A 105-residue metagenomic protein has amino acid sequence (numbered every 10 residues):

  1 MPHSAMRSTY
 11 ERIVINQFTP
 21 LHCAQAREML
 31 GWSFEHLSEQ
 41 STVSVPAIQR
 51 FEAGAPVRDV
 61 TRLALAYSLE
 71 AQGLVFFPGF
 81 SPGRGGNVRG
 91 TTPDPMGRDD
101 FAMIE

Functional and structural regions predicted by a protein language model:
P2-E28: A short, Lys/Arg-rich alpha-helix, primarily the initiator
L21-H36, D94-P95: Short basic helix-loop element that most often maps to the first helix and adjoining turn of HTH DNA-binding modules
Q25, E39, R50, Y67: DNA-binding alpha-helical recognition surfaces that contact promoter or target DNA
W32, V43, L74: Short glycine/serine/threonine/alanine-rich loop segments
H36, A47, T61: Residues in the helix-turn-helix
T42-V57: Recognition helix of helix-turn-helix/homeodomain-like DNA-binding domains that insert into the DNA major groove
D59-F77: DNA major-groove recognition helix of helix-turn-helix/homeodomain DNA-binding modules
L74-E105: Helix-turn-helix/homeodomain-like alpha-helical modules used for DNA recognition and transcription-factor dimerization
